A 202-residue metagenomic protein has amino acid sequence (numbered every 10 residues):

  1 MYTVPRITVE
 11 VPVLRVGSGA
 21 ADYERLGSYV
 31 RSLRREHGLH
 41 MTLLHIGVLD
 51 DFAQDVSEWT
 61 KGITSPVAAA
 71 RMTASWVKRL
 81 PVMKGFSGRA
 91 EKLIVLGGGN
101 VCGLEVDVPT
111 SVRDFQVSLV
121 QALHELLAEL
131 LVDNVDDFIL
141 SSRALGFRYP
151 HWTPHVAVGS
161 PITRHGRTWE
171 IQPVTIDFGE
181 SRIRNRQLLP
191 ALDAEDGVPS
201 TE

Functional and structural regions predicted by a protein language model:
M1-E202: Histidine-dependent nucleotide/RNA phosphoesterase domain, centered on the 2H-phosphoesterase fold with its duplicated
